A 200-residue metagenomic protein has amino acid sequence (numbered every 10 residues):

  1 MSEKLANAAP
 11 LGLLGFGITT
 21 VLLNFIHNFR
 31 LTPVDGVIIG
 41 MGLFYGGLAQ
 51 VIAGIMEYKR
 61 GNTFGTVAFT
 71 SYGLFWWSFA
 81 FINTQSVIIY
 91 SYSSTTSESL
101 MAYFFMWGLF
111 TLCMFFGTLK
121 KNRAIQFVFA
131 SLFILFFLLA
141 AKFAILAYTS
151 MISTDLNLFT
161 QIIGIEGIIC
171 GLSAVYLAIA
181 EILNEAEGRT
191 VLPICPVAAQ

Functional and structural regions predicted by a protein language model:
M1-A53, E57: N-terminal topogenic module of multi-pass integral membrane proteins
M1-N7, G17-T20, N184-Q200: Extramembrane terminal tails and long inter-domain/linker segments of multi-pass membrane proteins
S2, V87-S99, A147-I162, G188-P193: Juxtamembrane/interface segments of multi-pass membrane proteins
A6, M56-F64, F116-F127: Membrane-helix interface "capping/anchor" motifs
V34-G46, S93-M106, I165-I168: Structural signature of hydrophobic alpha-helical transmembrane segments
V51-S78: Hydrophobic/aromatic-rich structural module bridging two neighboring secondary-structure elements via a short loop
I52-M56, S78-Y92, F110-G117: Membrane-helix exit/interface motif
A102-C113, R123-T149, L156-A180: Alpha-helical membrane segments in multi-pass integral membrane proteins
